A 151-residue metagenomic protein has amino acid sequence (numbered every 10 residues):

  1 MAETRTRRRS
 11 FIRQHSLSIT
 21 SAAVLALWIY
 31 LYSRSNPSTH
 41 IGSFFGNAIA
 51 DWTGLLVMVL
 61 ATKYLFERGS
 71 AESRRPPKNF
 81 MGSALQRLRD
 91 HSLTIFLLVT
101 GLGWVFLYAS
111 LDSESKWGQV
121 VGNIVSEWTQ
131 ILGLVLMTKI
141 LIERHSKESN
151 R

Functional and structural regions predicted by a protein language model:
M1-F11, A23-Y30, Q119, K139-R151: Sequence termini and other peripheral, non-core segments
A2-R9, S73-L88: Membrane-interfacial, low-structure loops and terminal tails that flank and connect transmembrane helices in multi-pass
R7-I19, R87-S92: N-terminal membrane topogenic signal
F11, F44-F45, F66, F80 (+2 more regions): Phenylalanine-focused residue identity feature
I12-S18, V24, W28, S43-I49 (+1 more regions): N-terminal first transmembrane alpha-helix
S16-T20, W52-L56, S92-F96, W128: Alpha-helical transmembrane segments
T20-Y30, I95-L107: Hydrophobic core of alpha-helical transmembrane segments in multi-pass integral membrane proteins
Y32-Y64, A71, F106-E143, K147: A structural feature that tracks compact, well-ordered secondary-structure segments with a strong bias toward
